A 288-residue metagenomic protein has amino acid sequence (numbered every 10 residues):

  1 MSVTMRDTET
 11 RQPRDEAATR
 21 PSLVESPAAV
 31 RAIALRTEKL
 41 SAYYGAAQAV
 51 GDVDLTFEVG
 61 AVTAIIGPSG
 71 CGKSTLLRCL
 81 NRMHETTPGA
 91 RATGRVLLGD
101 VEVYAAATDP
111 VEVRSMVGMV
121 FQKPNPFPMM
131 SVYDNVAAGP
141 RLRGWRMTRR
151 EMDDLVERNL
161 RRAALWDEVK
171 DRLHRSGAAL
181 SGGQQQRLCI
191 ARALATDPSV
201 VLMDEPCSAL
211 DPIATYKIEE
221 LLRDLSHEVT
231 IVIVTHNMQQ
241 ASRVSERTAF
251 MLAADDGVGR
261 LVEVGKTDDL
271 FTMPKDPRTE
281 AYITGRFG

Functional and structural regions predicted by a protein language model:
R82-P88, A106-A107, A137-E151, D167: ABC-type ATPase nucleotide-binding domains, specifically the catalytic core motifs of the NBD
G89-R91, E102-G118, L142, R149 (+1 more regions): ABC ATPase NBD coupling module
R95-E102, R141, R149-D171: Conserved ABC ATPase "signature" region
M129-G139: Short coil-to-helix segment of the ABC ATPase nucleotide-binding domain corresponding to the Q-loop/switch region
H174-L180, Q184: Conserved ABC ATPase signature
D197: Conserved catalytic motifs of ABC-family nucleotide-binding domains
V201-D204: Catalytic Walker B motif of ABC-type/P-loop ATPase nucleotide-binding domains
